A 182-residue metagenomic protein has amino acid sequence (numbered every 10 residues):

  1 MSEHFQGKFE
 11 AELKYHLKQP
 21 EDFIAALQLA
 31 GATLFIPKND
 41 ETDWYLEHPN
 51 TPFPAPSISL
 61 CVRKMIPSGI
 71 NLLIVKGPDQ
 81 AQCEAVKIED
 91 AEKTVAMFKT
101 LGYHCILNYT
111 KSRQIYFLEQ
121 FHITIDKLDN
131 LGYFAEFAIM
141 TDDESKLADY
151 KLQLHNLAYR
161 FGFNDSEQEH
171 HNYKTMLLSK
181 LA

Functional and structural regions predicted by a protein language model:
M1-Q120, F161-A182: N-terminal strand-loop-strand beta-hairpin
P20-F23, E144-A148: Short acidic, Gly/Pro-enriched loop/turn segments at secondary-structure junctions
D79-Q82, I139-S145: A generic structural motif
L107-D143: Conserved, surface-exposed functional patches that form binding/active-site neighborhoods
S145-E169: Mixed-charge, glycine-accented linear interaction segment located at domain edges/termini
